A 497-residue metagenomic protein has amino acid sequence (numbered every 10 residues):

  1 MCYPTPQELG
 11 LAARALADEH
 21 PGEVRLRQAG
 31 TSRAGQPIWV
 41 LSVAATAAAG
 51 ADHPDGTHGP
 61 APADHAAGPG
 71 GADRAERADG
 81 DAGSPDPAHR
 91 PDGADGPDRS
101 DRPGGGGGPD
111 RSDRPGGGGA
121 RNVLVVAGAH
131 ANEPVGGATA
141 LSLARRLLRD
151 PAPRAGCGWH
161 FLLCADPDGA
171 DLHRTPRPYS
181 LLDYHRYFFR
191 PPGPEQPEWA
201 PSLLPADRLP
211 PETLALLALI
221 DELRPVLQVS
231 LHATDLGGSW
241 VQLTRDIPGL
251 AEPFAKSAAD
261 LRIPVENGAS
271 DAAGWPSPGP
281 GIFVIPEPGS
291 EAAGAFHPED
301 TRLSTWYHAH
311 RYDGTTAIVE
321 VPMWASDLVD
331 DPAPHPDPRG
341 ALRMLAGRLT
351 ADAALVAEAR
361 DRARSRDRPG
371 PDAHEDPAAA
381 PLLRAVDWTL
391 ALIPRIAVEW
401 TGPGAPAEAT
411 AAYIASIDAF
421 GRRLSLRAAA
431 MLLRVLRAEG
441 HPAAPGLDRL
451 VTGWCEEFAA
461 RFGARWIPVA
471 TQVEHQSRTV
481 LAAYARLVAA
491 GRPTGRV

Functional and structural regions predicted by a protein language model:
M1-P4, G50-G68, E76-D79, G83 (+3 more regions): C-terminal accessory segments enriched in acidic
M1-W39, A51, T57, A63-A72 (+1 more regions): Short glycine- and acidic-rich boundary segments immediately preceding or forming the N-terminal edge of structured
T5, L9, R33, E133-A140 (+2 more regions): Phosphate/oxyanion-binding active-site loops and adjacent basic polyanion-contact surfaces
L26, V40, F161, Q228 (+1 more regions): Conserved beta-strand scaffold positions in the cores of enzyme catalytic domains, especially in NTP/NDP-utilizing
G35, G116-A140, C164-G169: Short HxH-centered metal-ligating active-site micro-motif
V40-G50, D113-G119: Short beta-strand-to-loop junctions in surface cap/lid or active-site-entrance loops
P91-S100, G106: Periodic short-repeat tracts
P134-A138, R146-A251, A255, A259 (+3 more regions): Active-site/substrate-binding loop(s) of hydrolase catalytic cores
